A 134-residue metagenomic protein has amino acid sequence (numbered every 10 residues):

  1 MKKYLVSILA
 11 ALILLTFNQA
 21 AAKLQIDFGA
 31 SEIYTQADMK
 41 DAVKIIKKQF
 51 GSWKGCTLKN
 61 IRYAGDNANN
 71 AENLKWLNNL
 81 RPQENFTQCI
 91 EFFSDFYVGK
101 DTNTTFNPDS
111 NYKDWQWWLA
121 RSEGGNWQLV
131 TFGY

Functional and structural regions predicted by a protein language model:
K2-A21: Sec-dependent N-terminal signal peptides of Gram-positive bacterial secreted proteins and lipoproteins
I8-L9, D41, D114: Generic structural microfeature
T16-N111: Flexible low-complexity loop/turn motifs enriched in small/helix-breaking residues
Y112-Y134: Short beta-strand edge/turn micro-motifs at domain boundaries
